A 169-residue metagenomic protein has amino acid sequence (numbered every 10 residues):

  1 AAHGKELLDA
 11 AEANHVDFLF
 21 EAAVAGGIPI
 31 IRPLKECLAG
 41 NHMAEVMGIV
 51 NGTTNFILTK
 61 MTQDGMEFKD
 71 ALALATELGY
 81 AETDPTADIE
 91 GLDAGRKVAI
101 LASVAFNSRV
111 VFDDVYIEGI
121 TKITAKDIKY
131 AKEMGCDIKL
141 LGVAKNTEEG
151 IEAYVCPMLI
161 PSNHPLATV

Functional and structural regions predicted by a protein language model:
A1-E36: Rossmann-fold NAD(P)-binding glycine/threonine-rich loop
L19, I30-G48, F56-V169: NAD(P)-dependent dehydrogenase/reductase Rossmann-like domain
